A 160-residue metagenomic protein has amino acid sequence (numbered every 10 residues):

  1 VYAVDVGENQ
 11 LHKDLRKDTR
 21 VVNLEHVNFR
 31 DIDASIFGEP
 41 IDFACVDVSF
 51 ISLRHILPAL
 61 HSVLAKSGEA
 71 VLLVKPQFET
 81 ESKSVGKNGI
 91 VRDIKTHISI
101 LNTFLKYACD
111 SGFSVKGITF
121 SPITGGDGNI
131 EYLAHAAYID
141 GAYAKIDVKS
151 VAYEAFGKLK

Functional and structural regions predicted by a protein language model:
Y2-H55: S-adenosyl-L-methionine
L11, K75, G128: Residue-level signal for inorganic ion chemistry
A34, P58-H61, G126-I139: Short, electropositive alpha-helical surface patch
R54-V71: A short glycine-rich, Lys/Arg-flanked "PGG" loop and its adjoining helix->strand segment in the class I
P76-D93: Short, glycine-/aromatic-enriched active-site segment of Class I SAM-dependent methyltransferases
H97-S111: Short alpha-helix
F113-P122: Conserved S-adenosyl-L-methionine
I130-K160: Flexible, glycine-/basic-rich loop-and-beta segments that form/coincide with the SAM-dependent methyltransferase
